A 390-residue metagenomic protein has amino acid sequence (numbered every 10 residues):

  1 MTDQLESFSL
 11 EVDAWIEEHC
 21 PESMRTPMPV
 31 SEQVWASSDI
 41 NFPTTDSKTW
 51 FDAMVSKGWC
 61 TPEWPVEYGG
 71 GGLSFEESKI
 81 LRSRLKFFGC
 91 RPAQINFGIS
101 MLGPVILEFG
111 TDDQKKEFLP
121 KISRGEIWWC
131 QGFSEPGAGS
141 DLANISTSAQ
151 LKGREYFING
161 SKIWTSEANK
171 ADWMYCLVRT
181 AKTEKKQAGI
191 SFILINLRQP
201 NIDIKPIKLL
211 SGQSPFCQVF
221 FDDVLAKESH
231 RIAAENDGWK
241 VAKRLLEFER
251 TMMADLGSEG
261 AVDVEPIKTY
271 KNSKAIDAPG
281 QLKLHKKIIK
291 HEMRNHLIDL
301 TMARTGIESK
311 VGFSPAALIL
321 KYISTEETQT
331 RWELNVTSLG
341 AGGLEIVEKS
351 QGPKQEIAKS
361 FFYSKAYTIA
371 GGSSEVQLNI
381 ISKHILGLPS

Functional and structural regions predicted by a protein language model:
M1-N96, E117-R124, A254, E265-K274 (+4 more regions): Amphipathic, small/basic residue-rich leader segments at the start of a protein or domain
D3, I202-I298, Y367: Glycine-rich beta->alpha junctions and the first turn(s) of the following alpha-helix
M28-S31, A275-P279, N295-S350: C-terminal helix-coil-helix/basic helical segment that borders enzyme active sites and/or dimer interfaces and provides
I80-L81, M101, W239-F248, M253-E259 (+1 more regions): Glycine-rich phosphate/cofactor-binding loops in nucleotide/flavin-utilizing enzymes
Q94-D113, G139: N-terminal glycine-rich flavin-associated loop
G125-F133, L177: A short, Trp-centered hydrophobic/proline-enriched beta-strand micro-motif
T147-Q150: A structural signal for short hydrophobic beta-strand segments in well-ordered beta-sheet cores
R154-E155, N159-K205: A short core secondary-structure module
